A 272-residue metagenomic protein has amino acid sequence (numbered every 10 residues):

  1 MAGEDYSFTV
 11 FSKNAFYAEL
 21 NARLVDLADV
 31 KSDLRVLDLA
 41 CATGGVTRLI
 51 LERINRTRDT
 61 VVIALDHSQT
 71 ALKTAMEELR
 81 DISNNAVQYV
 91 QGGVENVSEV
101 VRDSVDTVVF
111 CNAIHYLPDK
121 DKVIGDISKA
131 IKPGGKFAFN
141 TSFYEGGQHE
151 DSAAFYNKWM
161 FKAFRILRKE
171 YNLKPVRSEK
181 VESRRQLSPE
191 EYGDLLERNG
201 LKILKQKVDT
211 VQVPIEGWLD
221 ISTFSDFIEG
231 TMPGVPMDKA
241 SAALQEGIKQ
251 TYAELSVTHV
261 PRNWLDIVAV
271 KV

Functional and structural regions predicted by a protein language model:
A2-A18: Class I SAM-dependent methyltransferase Rossmann-like catalytic core, especially the SAM/SAH-binding loop
G3, L204-T258: C-terminal helical/coil "lid" or tail adjacent to the Rossmann-like core of SAM-dependent
A15-S32, L49-E52: Conserved alpha-helix/loop element of class I SAM-dependent methyltransferases that forms part of the SAM/SAH-binding
R35-V97: Class I SAM-dependent methyltransferase SAM/SAH-binding core
D106-K120, F143: A short SAM/SAH-binding and catalytic strip from SAM-dependent methyltransferases
D121-P133: A short glycine-rich, Lys/Arg-flanked "PGG" loop and its adjoining helix->strand segment in the class I
A138-K169: Conserved class I S-adenosyl-L-methionine
R184-N199: Short alpha-helix
